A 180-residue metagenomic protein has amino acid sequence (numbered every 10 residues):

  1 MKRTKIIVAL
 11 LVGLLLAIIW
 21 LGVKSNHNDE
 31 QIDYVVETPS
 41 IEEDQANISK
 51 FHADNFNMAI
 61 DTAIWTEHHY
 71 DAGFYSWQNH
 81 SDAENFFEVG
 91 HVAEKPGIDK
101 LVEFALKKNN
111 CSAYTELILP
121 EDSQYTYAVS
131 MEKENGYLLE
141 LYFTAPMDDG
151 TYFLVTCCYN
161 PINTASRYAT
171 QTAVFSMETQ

Functional and structural regions predicted by a protein language model:
M1-L14, L21-G22: N-terminal Sec-pathway targeting helices
S25-T62, H68: N-terminal, intrinsically disordered, polar/charged segments of Gram-positive cell-envelope systems that serve as
N55, K95-P96, T164-Y168: Soluble non-cytosolic domains of exported or imported proteins
I64-W65, L154-Q180: Surface-exposed amphipathic alpha-helical segments
H69-V155, I162: Conserved polar/disulfide-associated segments of primarily extracytoplasmic proteins
